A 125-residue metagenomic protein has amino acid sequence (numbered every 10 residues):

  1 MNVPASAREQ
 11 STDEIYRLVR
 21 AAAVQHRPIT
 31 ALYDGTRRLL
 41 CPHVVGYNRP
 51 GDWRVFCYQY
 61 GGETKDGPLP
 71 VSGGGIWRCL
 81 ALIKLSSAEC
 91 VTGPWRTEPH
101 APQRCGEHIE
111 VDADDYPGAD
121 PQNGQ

Functional and structural regions predicted by a protein language model:
N2-Q125: Core beta-strand-centered patch of the WYL/Sm-like small regulatory domain
